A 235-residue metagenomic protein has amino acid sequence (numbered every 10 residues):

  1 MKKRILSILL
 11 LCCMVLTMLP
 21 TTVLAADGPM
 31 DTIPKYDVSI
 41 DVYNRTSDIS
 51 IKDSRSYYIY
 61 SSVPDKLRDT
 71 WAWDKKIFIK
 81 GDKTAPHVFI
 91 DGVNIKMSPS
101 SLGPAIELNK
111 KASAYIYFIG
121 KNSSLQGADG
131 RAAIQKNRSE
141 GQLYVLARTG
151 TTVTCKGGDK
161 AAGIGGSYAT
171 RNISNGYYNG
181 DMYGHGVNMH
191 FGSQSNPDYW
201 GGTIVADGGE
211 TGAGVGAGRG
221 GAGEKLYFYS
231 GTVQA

Functional and structural regions predicted by a protein language model:
M1-L10: Positively charged n-region of N-terminal signal peptides that target proteins for export
R4, L19-T21, D82, S100: Absolute N-terminal positional cue centered near the fourth residue
L9-C12, V23: Hydrophobic, membrane-inserting alpha-helical segments
C12-C13, C155: Generic recognition of cysteine residues
L16-P29: Sec-dependent signal peptide cleavage junction
A26-A235: A composition-driven surface/loop motif
